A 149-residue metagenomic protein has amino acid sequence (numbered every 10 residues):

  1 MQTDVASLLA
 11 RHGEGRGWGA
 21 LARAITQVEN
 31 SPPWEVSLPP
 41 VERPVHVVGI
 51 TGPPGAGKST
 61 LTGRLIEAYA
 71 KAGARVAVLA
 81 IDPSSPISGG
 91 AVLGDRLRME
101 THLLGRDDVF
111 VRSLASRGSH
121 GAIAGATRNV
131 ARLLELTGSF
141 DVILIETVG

Functional and structural regions predicted by a protein language model:
T3-V48, P53-A56, L65-V148: Nucleotide-state-sensitive switch-loop elements of NTP-binding domains
L61: Hydrophobic positions on the alpha1 helix immediately C-terminal to the Walker A/P-loop
